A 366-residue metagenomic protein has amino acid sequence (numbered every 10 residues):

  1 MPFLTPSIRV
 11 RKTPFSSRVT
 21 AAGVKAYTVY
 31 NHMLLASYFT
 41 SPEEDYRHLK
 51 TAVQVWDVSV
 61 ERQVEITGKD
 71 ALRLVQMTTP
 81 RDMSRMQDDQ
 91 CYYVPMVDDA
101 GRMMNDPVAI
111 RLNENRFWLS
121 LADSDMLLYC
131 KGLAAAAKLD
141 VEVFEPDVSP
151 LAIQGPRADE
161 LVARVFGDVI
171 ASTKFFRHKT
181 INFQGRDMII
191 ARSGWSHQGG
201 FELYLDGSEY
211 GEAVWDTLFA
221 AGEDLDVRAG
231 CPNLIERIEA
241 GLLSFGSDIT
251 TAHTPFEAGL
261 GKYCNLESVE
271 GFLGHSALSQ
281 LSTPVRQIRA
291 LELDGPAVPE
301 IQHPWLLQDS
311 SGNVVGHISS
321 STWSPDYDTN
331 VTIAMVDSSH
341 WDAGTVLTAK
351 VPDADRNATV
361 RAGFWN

Functional and structural regions predicted by a protein language model:
M1-S37, I110-N366: Conserved, structured C-terminal
M1-V94, R102-M104: Acidic, proline/glycine-enriched N-terminal capping motif
Q63-T67, D98, V108, N115-A122: Short secondary-structure transition/capping motifs
M77, S84-Q87, P95-R102, P107-N113 (+2 more regions): Short, charge-rich binding segments
